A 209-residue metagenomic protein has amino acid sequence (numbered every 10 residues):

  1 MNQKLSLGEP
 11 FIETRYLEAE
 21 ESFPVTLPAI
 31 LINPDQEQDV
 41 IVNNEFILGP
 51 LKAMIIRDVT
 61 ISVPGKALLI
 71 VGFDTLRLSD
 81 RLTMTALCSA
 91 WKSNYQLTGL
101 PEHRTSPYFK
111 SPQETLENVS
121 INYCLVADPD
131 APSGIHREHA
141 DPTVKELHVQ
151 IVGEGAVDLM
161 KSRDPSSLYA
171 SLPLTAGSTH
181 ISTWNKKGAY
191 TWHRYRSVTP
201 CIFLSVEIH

Functional and structural regions predicted by a protein language model:
M1-T26, V59-Y123: A short, N-terminal "cap"/entry segment at the start of jelly-roll beta-barrel domains of the cupin/DSBH fold
L17, I121-V144, M160-D164, L174-A176 (+1 more regions): Conserved short histidine dyad/triad with adjacent acidic residue
L17-F46: N-terminal ordered "arm"
I30-P34, P142-V157, K161: Short, conserved beta-strand element in jelly-roll/cupin
I32-P34, V63, I151, R194-S197: Asparagine-centered strand-capping/turn motif at beta-strand->loop junctions
D35-N44, D74-L82, P132-S133: Short, surface-exposed beta-strand/loop "edge" segments at domain boundaries and coil↔beta transitions
Q36-I61, S162-H193: Short acidic-glycine-tyrosine-enriched beta hairpin
A67-L76, N122-Y123, T191-H209: A short hydrophobic beta-strand segment most commonly corresponding to one strand of the jelly-roll/cupin
